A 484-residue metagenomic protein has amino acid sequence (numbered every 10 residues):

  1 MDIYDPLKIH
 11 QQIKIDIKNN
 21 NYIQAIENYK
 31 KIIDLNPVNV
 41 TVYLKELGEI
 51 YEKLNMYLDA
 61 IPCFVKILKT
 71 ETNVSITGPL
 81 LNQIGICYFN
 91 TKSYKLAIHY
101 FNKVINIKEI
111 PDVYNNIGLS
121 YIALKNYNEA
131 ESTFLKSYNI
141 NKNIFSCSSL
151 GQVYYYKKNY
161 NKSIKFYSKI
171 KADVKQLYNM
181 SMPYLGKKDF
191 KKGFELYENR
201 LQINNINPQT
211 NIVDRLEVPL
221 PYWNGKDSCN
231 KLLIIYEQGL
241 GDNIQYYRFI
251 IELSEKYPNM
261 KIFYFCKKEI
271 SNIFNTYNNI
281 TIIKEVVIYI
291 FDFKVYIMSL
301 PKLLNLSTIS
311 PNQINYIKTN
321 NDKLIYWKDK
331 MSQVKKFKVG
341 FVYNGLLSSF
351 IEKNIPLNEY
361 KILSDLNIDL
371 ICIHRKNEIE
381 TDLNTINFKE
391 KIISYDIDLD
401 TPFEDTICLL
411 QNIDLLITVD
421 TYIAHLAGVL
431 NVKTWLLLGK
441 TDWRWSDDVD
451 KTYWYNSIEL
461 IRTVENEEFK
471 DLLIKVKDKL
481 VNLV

Functional and structural regions predicted by a protein language model:
M1-L415, D420-V484: Alpha-helical solenoid repeat scaffolds of the TPR/TPR-like class and their adjacent stem/linker regions that mediate
